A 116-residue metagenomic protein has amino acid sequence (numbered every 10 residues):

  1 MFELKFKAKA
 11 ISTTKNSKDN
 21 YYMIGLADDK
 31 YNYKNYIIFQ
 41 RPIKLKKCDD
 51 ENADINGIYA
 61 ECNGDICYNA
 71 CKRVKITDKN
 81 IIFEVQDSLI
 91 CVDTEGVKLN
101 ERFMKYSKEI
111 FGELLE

Functional and structural regions predicted by a protein language model:
M1-N32: Charge-rich, low-complexity N-terminal segments
F2, K9-K15, L45-G57, I81-S88: An extracellular/secretory-lumen and virion-surface interaction module
L4-F6, F39-I43, I90-D93: Generic detection of short hydrophobic beta-strand segments and adjacent strand-loop junctions
S17-Y21, K75-N80: A short, compositionally biased
G25-Y31, K72, E84-I90: Secondary-structure transition/turn motif
N32-I43, F83: Broad, structure-driven detector of short, well-ordered beta-strand segments within folded domains
I43-D78: Short, internal acidic amphipathic alpha-helical interface segments that mediate docking to partner proteins
T77, Q86-E116: Mixed-charge, glycine-accented linear interaction segment located at domain edges/termini
